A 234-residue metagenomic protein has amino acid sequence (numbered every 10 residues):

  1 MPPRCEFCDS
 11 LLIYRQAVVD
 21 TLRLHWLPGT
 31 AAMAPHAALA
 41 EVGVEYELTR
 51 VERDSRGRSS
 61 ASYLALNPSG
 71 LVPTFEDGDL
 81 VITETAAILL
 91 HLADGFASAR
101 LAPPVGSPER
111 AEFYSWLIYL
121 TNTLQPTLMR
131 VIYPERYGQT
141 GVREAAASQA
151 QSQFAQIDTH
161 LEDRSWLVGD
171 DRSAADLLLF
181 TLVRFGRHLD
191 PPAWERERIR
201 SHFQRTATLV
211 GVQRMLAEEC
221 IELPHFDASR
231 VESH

Functional and structural regions predicted by a protein language model:
C5-E144: GST-like domain detector, emphasizing the conserved glutathione-binding G-site in the N-terminal thioredoxin-like
R53-D54, A175, C220: Conserved beta-strand edge residues that scaffold enzyme active sites
A87, R198, G211: Residue-level recognition of oxygen-bearing side chains
A93, L182-V183, L216: Active-site-flanking alpha-helical
A99-P104, P126-R130, W166-D170, E195 (+2 more regions): Short, hydrophobic secondary-structure boundary micro-motifs
L117-T208: GST-like fold's C-terminal all-alpha helical module
E218-H234: Acidic/histidine-enriched, glycine/proline-rich intrinsically disordered or flexible terminal extensions
